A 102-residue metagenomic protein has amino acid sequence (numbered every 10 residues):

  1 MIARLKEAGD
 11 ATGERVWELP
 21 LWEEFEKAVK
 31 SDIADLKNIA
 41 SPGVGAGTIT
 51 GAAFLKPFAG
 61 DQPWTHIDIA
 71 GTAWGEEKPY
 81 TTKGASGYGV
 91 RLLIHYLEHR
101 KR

Functional and structural regions predicted by a protein language model:
M1-R102: A generic structural signal for tightly packed, nonpolar segments enriched in small/aliphatic residues
